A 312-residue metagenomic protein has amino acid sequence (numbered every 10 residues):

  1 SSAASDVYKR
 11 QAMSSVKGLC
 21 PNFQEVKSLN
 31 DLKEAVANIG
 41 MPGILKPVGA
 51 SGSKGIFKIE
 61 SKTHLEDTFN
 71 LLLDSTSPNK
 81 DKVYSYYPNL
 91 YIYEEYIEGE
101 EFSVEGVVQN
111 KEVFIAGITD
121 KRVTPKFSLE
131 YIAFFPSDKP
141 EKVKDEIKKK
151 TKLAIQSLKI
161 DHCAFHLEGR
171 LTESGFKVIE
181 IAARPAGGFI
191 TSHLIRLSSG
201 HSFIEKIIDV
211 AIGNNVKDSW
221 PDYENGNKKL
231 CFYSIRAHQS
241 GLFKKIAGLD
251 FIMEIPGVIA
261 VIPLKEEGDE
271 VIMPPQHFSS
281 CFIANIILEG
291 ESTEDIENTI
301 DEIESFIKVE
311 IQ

Functional and structural regions predicted by a protein language model:
S1-Y8: Short, small-residue-biased leader/transition segments that mark boundaries at the very start of proteins
M13, I39-I59, P78-G99, V104 (+2 more regions): ATP-grasp fold ATP-binding core
C20, K62-E98, F127-A133, K152-S157: Conserved ATP-binding module of the ATP-grasp superfamily
V26, I56-S61, V107-Q109, T172: Short beta-strand-to-turn element immediately C-terminal to the catalytic PLP-Schiff-base lysine in fold type I
F57, D67-N70, I92-E95, E101-R122 (+5 more regions): Beta-strand scaffold of nucleotide-dependent catalytic cores
F57, E95, R196, F282-G290: Short, well-ordered beta-strand elements within core beta-sheets of diverse protein domains
E146-L167, A182-K244: Active-site "cap" helix and flanking loop/linker of ATP-utilizing ligase/carboxylase catalytic domains
I208-Q312: Peripheral (often C-terminal) accessory segments that flank ATP-dependent C-N-forming ligase machineries
